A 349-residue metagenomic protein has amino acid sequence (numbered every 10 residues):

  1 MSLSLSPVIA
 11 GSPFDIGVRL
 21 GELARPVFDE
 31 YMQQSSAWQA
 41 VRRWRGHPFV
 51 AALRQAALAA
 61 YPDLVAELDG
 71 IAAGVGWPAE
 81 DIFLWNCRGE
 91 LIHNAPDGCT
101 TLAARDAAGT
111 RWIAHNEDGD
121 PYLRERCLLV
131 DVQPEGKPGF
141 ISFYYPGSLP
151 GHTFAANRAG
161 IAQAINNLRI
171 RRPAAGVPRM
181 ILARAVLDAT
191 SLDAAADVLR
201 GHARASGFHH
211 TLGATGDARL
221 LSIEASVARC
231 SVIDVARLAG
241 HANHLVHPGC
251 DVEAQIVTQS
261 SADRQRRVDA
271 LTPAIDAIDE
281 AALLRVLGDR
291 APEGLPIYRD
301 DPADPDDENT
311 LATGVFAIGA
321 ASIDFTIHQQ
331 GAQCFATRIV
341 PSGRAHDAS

Functional and structural regions predicted by a protein language model:
M1-D97, A189-A228, R237-S349: C-terminus-biased signal that marks the final domain/tail of proteins
S4-P7, R19, L23, V27 (+3 more regions): A contiguous strand-loop segment
I113, L182, R219: Glycine-rich, flexible loop/turn motifs
G119-P121, R169-R171, A228-C230, Q330-Q333: Short, surface-exposed beta-strand-loop junctions and turns on beta-sheet-rich folds
A183-D188: Short, well-ordered beta-strand elements within core beta-sheets of diverse protein domains
I233: Extended polysaccharide-engagement surfaces of secreted carbohydrate-active enzymes
